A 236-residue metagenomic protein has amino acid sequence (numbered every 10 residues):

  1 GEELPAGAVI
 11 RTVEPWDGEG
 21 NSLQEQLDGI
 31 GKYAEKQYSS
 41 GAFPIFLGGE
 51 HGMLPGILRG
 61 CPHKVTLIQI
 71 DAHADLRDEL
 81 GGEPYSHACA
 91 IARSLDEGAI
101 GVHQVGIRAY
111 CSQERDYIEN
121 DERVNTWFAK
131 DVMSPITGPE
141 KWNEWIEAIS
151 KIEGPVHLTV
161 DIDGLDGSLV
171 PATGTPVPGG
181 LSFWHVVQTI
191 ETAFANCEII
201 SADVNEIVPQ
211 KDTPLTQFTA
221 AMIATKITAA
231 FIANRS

Functional and structural regions predicted by a protein language model:
G1-S236: Conserved alpha-helical scaffold segments that buttress catalytic/binding sites
